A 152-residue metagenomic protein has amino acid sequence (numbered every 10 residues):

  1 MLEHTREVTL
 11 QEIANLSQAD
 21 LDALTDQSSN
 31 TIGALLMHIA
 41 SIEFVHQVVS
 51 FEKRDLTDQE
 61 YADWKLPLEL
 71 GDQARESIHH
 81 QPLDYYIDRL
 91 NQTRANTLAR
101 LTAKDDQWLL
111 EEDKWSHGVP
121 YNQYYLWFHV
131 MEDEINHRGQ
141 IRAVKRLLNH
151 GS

Functional and structural regions predicted by a protein language model:
E3, E7-L10, D20-L70, E112-S152: Short, contiguous alpha-helical
E69-W108, L126-V130: Acidic/histidine-rich alpha-helical segments that form the ligand environment of transition-metal centers
